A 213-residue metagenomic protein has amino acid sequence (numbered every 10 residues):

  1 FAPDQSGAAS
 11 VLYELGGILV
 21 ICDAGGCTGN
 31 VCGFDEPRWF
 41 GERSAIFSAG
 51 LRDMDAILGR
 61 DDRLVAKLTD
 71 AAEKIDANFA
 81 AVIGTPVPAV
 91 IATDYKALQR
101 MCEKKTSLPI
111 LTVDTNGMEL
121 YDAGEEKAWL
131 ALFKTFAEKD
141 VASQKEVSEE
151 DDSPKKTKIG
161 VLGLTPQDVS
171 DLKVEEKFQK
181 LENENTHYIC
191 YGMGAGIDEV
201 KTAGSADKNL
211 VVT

Functional and structural regions predicted by a protein language model:
F1-T213: An N-terminal assembly and electron-transfer interface module characteristic of large anaerobic redox and radical
